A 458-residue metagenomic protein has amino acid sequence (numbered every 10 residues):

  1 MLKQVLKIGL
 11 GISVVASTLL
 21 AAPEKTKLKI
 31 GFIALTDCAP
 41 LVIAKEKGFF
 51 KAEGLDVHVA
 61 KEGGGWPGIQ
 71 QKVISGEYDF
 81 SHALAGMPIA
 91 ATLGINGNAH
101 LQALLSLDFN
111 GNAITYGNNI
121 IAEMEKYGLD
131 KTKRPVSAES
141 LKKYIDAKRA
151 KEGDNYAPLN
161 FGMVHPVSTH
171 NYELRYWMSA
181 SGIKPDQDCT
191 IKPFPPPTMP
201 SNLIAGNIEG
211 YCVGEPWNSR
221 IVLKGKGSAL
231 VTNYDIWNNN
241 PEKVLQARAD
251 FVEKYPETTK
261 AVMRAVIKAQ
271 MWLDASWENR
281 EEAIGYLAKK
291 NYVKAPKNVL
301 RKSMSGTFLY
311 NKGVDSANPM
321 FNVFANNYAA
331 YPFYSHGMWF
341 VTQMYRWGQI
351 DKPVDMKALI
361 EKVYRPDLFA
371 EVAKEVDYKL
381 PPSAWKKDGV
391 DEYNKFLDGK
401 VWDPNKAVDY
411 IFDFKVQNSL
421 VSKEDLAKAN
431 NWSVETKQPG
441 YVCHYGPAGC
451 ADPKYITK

Functional and structural regions predicted by a protein language model:
L2-G11: Sec-dependent signal peptide recognition, specifically the positively charged N-region followed immediately by
I12-A21: Hydrophobic h-region of N-terminal signal peptides that target proteins for export in Gram-negative bacteria
A22-D186, T190-P193, A205-S219, K226-N239 (+1 more regions): Short, glycine-/small- and polar/acidic-enriched structural segments that line small-molecule recognition paths
L35, G63-P67, H82, H165-T169 (+4 more regions): Soluble non-cytosolic domains of exported or imported proteins
I114-T115, V244-A247, F251-V252: Short glycine- and hydrophobic/aromatic-rich loop-to-beta-strand nucleating segment in the catalytic cores
K254-A370: Secondary-structure end/capping motifs
M338-K458: Conserved C-terminal helix/tail region of periplasmic/extracytoplasmic solute-binding proteins
